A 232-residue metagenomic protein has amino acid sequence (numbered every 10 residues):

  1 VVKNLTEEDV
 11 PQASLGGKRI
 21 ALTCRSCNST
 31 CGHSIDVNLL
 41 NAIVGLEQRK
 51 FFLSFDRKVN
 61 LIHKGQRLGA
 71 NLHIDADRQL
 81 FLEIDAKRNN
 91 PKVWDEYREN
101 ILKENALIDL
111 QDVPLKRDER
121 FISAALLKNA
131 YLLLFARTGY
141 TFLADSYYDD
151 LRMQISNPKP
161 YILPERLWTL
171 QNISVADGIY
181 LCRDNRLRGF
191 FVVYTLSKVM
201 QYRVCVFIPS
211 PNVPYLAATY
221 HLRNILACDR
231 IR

Functional and structural regions predicted by a protein language model:
V2-I20: Histidine-centered nuclease catalytic patch
K3, G65, D77, S197-V199: Glycine-centered tight beta-turn/hairpin loop motif at sheet-sheet or coil-to-beta transitions
S14-L15, N60-K64, L72-H73, C182-D184: A general structural signal for short secondary-structure junctions and capping/turn motifs
L22-F51: Short Cys/His-centered divalent metal-binding micro-motifs
R25, S29, L53-R67: Short Fe-S-cluster ligation motifs
D36-N38, L53-K58, K103-E104, L222-L226: Short C-terminal domain-edge/linker segments immediately following a structured domain
I62-Y97: Short flanking/linker segments adjacent to small metal-binding domains or redox-active Cys/His motifs
E96-R232: C-terminal, charged low-complexity interaction regions
